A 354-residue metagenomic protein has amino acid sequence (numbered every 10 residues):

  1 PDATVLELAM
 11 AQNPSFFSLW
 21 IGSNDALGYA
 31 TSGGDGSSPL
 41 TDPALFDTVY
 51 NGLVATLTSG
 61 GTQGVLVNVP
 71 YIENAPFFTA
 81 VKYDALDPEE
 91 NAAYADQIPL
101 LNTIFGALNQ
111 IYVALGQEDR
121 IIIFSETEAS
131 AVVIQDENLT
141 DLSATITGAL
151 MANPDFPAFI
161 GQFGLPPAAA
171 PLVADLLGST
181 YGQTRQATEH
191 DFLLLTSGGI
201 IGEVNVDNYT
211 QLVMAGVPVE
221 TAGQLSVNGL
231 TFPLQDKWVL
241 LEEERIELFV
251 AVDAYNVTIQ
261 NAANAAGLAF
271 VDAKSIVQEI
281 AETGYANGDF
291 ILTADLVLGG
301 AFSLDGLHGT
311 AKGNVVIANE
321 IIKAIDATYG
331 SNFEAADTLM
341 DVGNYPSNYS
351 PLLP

Functional and structural regions predicted by a protein language model:
P1-G52, Y71, P76-F78, L194-L195 (+2 more regions): Conserved SGNH/GDSL esterase-like catalytic core that processes O-acyl groups on lipids and polysaccharides
T4, L45-G52, E243, E247-V250 (+4 more regions): Extracytoplasmic/secreted proteins, especially bacterial periplasmic and envelope-associated proteins
Q12, V49-L66, A251-D272: A structural motif corresponding to the C-terminal end of an alpha-helix and its immediate exit/capping segment
S15-W20, L27, Q63-N68, A269-D272 (+2 more regions): Structural recognition of the beta-strand scaffold that forms the well-ordered cores of secreted hydrolase catalytic
G28-G34, A75-A80, K274, A281-T283 (+2 more regions): Short, solvent-exposed loop/turn and secondary-structure capping segments
L66-N68, F270-S275, Y329-T338: Surface-exposed patches in mature extracellular/periplasmic domains of secreted proteins
F78-A265, A273-V297: Acidic, Ser/Thr/Gly/Pro-rich low-complexity segments that form flexible
D295-P346: Histidine-centered active-site loop/cap adjacent to the catalytic His in serine esterases/O-acetyl transfer systems
